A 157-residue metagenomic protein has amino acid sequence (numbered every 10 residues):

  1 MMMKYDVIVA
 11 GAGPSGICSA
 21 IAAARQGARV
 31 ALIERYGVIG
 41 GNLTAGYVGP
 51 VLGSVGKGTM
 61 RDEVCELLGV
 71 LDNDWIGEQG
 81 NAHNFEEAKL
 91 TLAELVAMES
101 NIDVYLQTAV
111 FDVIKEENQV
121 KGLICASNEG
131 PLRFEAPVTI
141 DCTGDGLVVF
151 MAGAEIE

Functional and structural regions predicted by a protein language model:
M3-Y5, E129-V138: Core beta-strand elements of the Rossmann-like FAD/NAD(P) dinucleotide-binding domain in flavoenzyme oxidoreductases
V7-A31: N-terminal Rossmann-like FAD-binding beta1-loop-alpha1 element of flavoenzymes
A10, F134-G144, V148: Short hydrophobic core segments
A12, S127, T143-G144, A152: Glycine-rich, N-terminal phosphate-binding loop of Rossmann-like dinucleotide-binding domains
C18, A22-A23, R35, T139 (+1 more regions): Hydrophobic/aromatic ligand-binding patch that stacks against planar heteroaromatic rings of cofactors or nucleotides
A22, A28-R29, E34-Q119, E157: Conserved N-terminal/central alpha/beta ligand/cofactor-binding core
I114-R133: Conserved beta-strand-loop-beta-strand element in the redox core of flavoprotein oxidoreductases
V148-E157: Rossmann-like dinucleotide-binding core of oxidoreductases
